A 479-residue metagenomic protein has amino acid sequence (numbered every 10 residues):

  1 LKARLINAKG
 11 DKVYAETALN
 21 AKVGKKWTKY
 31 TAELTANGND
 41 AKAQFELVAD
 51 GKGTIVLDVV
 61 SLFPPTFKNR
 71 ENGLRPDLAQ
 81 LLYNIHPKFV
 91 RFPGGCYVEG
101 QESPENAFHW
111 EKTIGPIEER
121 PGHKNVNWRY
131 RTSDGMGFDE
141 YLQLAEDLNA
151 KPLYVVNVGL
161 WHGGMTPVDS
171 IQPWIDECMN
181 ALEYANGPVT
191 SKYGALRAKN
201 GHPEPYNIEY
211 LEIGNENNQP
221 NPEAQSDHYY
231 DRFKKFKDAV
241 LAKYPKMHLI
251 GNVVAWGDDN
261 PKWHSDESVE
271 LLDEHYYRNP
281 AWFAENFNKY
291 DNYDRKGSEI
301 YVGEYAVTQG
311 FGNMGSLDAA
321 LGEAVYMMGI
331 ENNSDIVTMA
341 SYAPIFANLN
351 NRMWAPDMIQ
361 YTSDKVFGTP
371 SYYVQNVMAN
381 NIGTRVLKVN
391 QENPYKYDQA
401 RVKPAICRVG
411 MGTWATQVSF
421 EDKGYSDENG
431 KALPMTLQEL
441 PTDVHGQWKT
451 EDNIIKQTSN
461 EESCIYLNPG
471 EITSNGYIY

Functional and structural regions predicted by a protein language model:
L1-K2, T28-A36, V60, D422-G424 (+1 more regions): Extra-cytoplasmic beta-strand recognition segments
K2-T28: Extracellular ligand-binding interfaces
E16-T17, K29-T31, P64, E71-G73 (+5 more regions): Active-site cleft segment of glycoside hydrolase catalytic domains centered on the general acid/base Glu
T31-S61, A198-N200, Y397-A415: Extracellular beta-strand ligand-recognition surfaces/modules
T35-D40, E46-R131, L142-E146, E209: An acidic-aromatic substrate-binding cleft motif
V98-F138, S170-W174, E183, G187-N215: Aromatic- and acidic-residue-enriched carbohydrate-binding clefts of CAZyme catalytic domains
L144, K235-H248, W263-H264, E270-N381: Catalytic-core region of carbohydrate-active enzymes that cleave or remodel glycosidic bonds
E392-Y479: Extracellular glycan-recognition regions
